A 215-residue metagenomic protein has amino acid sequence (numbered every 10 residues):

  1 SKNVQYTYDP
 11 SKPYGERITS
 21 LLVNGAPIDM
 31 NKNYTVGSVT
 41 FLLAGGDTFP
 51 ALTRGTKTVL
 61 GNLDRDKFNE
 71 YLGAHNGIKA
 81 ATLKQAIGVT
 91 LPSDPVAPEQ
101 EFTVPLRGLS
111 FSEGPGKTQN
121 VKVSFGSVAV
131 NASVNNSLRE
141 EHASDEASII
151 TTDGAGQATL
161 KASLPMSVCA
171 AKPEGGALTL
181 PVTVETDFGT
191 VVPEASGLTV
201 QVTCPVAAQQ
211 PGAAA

Functional and structural regions predicted by a protein language model:
S1-A214: Catalytic centers of hydrolytic enzymes
